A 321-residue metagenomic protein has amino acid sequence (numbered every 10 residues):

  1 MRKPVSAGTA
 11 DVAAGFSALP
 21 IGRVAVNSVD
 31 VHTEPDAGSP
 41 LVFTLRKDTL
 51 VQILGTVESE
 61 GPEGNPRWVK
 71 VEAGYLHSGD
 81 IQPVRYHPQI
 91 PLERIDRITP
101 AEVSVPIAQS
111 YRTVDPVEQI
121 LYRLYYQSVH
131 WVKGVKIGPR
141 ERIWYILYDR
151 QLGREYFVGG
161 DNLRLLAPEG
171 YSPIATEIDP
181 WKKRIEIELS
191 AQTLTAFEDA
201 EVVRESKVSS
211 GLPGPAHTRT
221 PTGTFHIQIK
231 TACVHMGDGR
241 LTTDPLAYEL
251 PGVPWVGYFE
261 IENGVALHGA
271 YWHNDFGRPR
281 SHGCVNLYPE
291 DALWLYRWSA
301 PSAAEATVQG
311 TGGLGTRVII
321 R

Functional and structural regions predicted by a protein language model:
R2-L19, R67-A108, I146-W181: Boundary regions of SH3-family modules and the immediately adjacent low-complexity/disordered segments in eukaryotic
S6-N65, I95-P139: Beta-loop motif signature
V24-N27, G64-N65, R140-R142, I187-Q192 (+2 more regions): A short, compositionally biased
S28, I178-P180, P215, R219-T222 (+3 more regions): Exported/periplasmic cell-wall-interacting domains
V31-H32, S39, E60-P62, L76-D80 (+2 more regions): Short loop/beta submotifs within extracellular cysteine-rich repeat domains
F43-T49, V69, Y122, Q192 (+1 more regions): Solvent-exposed, polar/charged alpha-helical surfaces in well-ordered, non-transmembrane soluble domains, broadly
T56-E58, G74-L76, I81, V135 (+9 more regions): Solvent-exposed coil/turn segments that connect beta secondary-structure elements in extracytoplasmic/periplasmic
I120-R123, V129, G134-T224: Cell wall/extracellular polymer interaction/catalysis modules
